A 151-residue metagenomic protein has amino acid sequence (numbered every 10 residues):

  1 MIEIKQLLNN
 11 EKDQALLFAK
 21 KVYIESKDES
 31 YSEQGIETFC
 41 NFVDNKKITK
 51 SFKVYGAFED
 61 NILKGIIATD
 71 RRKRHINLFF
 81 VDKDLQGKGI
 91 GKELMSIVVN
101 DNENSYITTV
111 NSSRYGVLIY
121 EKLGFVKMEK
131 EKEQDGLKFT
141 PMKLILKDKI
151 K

Functional and structural regions predicted by a protein language model:
I2-L17: A short beta-loop-alpha structural element at the N-terminal edge of CoA-dependent acyl/N-acetyltransferase catalytic
K20-D44: Conserved GNAT-fold acetyl-CoA-binding loop/helix
F42-G56: A short helix-loop-beta-strand connector motif used in the catalytic cores of GNAT acetyltransferases and, in some
K53-G65: Conserved beta-hairpin
R72-K83: Conserved acetyl-CoA binding element of GNAT-fold acetyltransferases
V81, G87-N100: Conserved acetyl-CoA-binding loop-helix of GNAT-fold acetyltransferases
D101-Y115: Conserved GNAT acetyl-CoA-binding A-motif
R114-K138: Conserved active-site alpha-helix within GNAT-family acetyltransferase domains
